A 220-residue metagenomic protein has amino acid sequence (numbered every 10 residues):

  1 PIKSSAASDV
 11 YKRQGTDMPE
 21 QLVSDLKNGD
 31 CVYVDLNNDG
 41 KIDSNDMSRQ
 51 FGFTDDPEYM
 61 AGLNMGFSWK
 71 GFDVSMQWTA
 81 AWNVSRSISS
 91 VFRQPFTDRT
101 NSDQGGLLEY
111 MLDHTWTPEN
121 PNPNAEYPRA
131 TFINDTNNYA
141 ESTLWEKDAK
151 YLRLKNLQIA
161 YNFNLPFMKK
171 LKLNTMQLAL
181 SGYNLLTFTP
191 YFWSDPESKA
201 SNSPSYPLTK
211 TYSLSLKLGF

Functional and structural regions predicted by a protein language model:
P1-A7, Y11: Single conserved hydrophobic/aromatic residue that forms the stacking wall/gate of nucleotide- or nucleobase-binding
A6, T16-M18, S24-D25, A81-L178: Extracytoplasmic gating/loop element in the C-terminal half of outer-membrane beta-barrel translocons and assembly
D39: Acidic carboxylate motifs that coordinate Ca2+ or other divalent cations, activating on Asp/Glu
Y59, K70-F72, K150, K172-M176 (+1 more regions): Outer-envelope beta-barrel architecture signal
S68, T79-A81, S181-L185, G219: Outer-membrane beta-barrel pore domains and translocons
G71-M76, P166-F167: Repeated loop/turn-to-beta-strand initiation elements of outer-membrane beta-barrel proteins
M76, L178-L180, L216: Membrane-embedded beta-strand positions of outer-membrane beta-barrel proteins
Y161, L208-F220: Outer-membrane beta-barrel "beta-signal"
